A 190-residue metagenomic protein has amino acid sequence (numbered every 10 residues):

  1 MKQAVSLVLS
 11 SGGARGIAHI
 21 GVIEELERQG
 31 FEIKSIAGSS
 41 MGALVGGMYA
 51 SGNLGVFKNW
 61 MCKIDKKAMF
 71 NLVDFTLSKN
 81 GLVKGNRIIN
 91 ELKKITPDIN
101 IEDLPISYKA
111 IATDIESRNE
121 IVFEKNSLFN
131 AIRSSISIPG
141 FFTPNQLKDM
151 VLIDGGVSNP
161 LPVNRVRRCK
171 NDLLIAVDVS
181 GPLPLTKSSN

Functional and structural regions predicted by a protein language model:
M1-S39, L44-N190: Patatin-like phospholipase
